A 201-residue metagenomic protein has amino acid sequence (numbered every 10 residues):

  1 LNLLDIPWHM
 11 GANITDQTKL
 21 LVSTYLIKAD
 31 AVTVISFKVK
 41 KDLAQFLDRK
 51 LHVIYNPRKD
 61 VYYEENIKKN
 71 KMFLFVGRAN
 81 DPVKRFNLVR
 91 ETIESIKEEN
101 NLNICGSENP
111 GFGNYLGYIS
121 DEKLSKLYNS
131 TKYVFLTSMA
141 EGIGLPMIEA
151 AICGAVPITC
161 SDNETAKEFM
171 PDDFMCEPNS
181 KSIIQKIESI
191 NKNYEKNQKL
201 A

Functional and structural regions predicted by a protein language model:
L1-G11, T33: Active-site proximal beta-strand in glycosyltransferases
A12-A31: Membrane-proximal helix-turn-helix segments that form the acceptor-binding/catalytic region of lipid-linked
L26, K126-T131: Short alpha-helical donor nucleotide-sugar binding micro-motif in glycosyltransferases
K38, P57: Carbohydrate-associated surface elements
N66-K84, R90-E94: Conserved donor-binding/catalytic core segment of Leloir-type glycosyltransferases
V76, C160, M170-K181, S189-E195: Conserved acidic donor-binding segment of nucleotide-sugar-dependent glycosyltransferases
S125, I148-I152, A166-K167: Short alpha-helical segment that forms part of, or immediately flanks, the ligand-binding pocket in carbohydrate-active
M139: Aromatic "clamp/platform" in nucleotide-sugar-dependent glycosyltransferases that forms part of the donor/acceptor
